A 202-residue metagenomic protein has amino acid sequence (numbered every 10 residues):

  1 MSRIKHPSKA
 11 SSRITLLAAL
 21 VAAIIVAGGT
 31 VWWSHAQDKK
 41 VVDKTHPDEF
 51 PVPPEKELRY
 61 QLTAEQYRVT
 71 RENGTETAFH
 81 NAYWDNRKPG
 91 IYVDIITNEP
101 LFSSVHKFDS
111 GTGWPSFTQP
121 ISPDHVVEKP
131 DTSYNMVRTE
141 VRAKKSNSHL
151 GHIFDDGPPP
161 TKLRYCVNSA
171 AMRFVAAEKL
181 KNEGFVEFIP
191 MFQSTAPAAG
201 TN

Functional and structural regions predicted by a protein language model:
M1-K5: N-terminal intrinsically disordered, acidic low-complexity segments at the extreme N-terminus
P7-A19: N-terminal Sec-pathway targeting helices
A18-W33: Hydrophobic alpha-helical membrane-insertion segments, chiefly the h-region of N-terminal signal peptides
A22-A23, P47-E49, K56-E57, K107: Alpha-helical interaction segments
A36-E55: Short, contiguous pre-domain boundary segments
R59-Q61, E65, V69-V93, E99-N202: A short Gly-Trp-Pro
